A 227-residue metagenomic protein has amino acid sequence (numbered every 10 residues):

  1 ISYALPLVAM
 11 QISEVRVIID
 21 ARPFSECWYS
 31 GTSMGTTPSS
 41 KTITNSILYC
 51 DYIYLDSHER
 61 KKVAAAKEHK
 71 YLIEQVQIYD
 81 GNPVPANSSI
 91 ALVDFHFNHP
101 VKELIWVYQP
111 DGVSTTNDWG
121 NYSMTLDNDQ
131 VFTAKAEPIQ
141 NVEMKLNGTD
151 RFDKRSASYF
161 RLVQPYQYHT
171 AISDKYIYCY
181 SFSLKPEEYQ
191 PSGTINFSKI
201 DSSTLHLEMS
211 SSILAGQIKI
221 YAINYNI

Functional and structural regions predicted by a protein language model:
I1-I227: Flexible assembly/topogenesis modules
